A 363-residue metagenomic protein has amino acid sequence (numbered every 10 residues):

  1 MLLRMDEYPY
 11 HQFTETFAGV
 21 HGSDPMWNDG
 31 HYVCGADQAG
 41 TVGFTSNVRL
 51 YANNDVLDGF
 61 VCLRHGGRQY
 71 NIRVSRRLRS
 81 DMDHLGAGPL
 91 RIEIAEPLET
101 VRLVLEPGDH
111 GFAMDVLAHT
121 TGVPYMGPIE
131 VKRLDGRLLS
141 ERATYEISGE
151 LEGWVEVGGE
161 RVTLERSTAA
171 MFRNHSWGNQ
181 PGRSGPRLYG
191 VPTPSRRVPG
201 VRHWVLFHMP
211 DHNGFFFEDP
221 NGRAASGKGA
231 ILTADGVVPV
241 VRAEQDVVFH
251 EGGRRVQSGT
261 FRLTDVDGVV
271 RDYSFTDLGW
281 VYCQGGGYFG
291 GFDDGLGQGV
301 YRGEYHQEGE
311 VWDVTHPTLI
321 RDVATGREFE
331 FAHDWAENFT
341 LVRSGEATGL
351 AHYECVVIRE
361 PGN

Functional and structural regions predicted by a protein language model:
M1-N363: Structured soluble/peripheral alpha/beta segments that form catalytic or ligand/cofactor-binding pockets
